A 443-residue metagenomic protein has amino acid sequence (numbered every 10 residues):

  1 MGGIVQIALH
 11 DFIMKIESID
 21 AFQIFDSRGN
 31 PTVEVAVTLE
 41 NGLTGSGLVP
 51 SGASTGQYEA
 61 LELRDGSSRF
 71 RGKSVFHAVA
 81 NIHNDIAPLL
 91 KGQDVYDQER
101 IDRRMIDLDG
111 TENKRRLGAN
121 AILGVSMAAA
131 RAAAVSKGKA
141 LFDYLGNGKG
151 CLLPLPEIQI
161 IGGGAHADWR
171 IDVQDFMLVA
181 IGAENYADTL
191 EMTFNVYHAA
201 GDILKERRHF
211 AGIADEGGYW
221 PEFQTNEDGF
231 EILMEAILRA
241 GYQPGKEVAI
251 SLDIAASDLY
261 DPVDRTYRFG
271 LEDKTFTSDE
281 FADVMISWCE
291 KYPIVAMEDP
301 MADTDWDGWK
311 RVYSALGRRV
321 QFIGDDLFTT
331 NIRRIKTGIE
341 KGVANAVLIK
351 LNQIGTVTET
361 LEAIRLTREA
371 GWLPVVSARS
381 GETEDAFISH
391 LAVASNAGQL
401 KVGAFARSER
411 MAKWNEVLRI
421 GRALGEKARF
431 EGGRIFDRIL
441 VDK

Functional and structural regions predicted by a protein language model:
F12-V33: Short, Gly/Pro- and small/polar-rich lid/capping loops
F25-D26, V35, N113-A134, L155-I171 (+3 more regions): Conserved phosphate/anionic-ligand binding catalytic regions in large, soluble enzymes, centered on
V33-N41, G47-S51, I158-L178, E235 (+4 more regions): Short beta-strand elements
P50-K139, L190, G218: Metal- or metallocofactor-binding catalytic centers and their adjacent structured scaffolds across diverse enzyme
K139-E157: Glycine/threonine-rich beta-strand-loop-alpha-helix active-site module that forms ligand/phosphate-binding
C151-G217: Mobile "lid/hinge" segments at catalytic clefts and subdomain interfaces of large enzymes
E227-D442: Catalytic core of soluble alpha/beta enzymes
